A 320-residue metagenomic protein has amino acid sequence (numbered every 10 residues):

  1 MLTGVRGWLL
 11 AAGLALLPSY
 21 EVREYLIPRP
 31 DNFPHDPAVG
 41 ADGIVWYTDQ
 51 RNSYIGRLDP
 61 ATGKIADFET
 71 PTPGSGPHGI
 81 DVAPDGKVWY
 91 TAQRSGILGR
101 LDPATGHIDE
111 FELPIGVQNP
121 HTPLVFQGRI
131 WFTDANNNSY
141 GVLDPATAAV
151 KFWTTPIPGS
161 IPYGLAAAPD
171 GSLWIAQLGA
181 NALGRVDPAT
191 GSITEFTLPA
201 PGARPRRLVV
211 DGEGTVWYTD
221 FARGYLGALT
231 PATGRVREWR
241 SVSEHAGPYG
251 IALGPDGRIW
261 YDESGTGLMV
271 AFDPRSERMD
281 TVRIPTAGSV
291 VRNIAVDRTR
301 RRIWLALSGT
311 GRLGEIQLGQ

Functional and structural regions predicted by a protein language model:
L16-D31: A short helix->beta-strand "capping" segment at the edge of beta-propeller domains
R23-I27, K64-T70, H107-E112, A149-T155 (+3 more regions): A short beta-strand motif characteristic of beta-propeller blades
P30-D42, P73-D85, I115-Q127, W131 (+4 more regions): Beta-rich, blade/repeat-based domains predominating in secreted/periplasmic proteins but also intracellular
V45-R51, V88-R94, W131-N136, L173-G179 (+3 more regions): Conserved beta-strand positions in repeat-built beta-propeller and related beta-rich domains
Y54-R57, G96-R100, N138-V142, N181-R185 (+3 more regions): A short loop-to-beta-strand structural motif that recurs across blades of beta-propeller domains
D59-G63, D102-G106, D144-A148, D187-G191 (+3 more regions): Short loop/turn segments that connect beta-strands within beta-propeller blades
T133-Y140, F152-W153, G159-P169, W174-N181: Solenoidal tandem-repeat scaffolds enriched in leucines and small polar residues
S289-Q320: Blade-level signature of beta-propeller repeat domains, shared across WD40, Kelch, NHL, RCC1 and BNR/Asp-box propellers
